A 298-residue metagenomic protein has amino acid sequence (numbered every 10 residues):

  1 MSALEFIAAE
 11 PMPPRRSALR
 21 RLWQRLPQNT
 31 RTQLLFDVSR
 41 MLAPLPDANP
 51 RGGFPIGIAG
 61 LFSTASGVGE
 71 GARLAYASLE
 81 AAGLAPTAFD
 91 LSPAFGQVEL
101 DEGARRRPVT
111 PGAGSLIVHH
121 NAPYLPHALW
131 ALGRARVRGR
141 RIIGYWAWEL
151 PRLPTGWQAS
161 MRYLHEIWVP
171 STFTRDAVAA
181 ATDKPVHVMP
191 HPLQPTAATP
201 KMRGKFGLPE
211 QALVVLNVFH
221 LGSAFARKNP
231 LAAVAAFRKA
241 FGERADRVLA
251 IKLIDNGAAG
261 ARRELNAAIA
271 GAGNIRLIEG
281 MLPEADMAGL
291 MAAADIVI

Functional and structural regions predicted by a protein language model:
S2-H120: N-terminal pre-catalytic "stem/leader" segment of glycosyltransferase-like enzymes
L42-A43, G57-A59, A77, D90-V178 (+1 more regions): Extended catalytic core of nucleotide-activated donor transferases of GT-like folds
V68, P126-W130, P154-T155, V178-A180 (+3 more regions): Short glycine-/acidic-enriched loop or helix-start segments at secondary-structure transitions that form or flank
E70-S78, P86, P195-A293: Conserved catalytic-core segment of nucleotide-activated headgroup transferases in glycan assembly
F89, M189, I278: Hydrophobic residues at beta-strand termini and immediately following loops that shape nucleotide-binding pockets
R138, Y163-L164, K184-P185, A270-L277: A short helix-to-beta-strand connector/capping loop
H165-D176, D183-A198: Donor nucleotide-sugar binding/catalytic pocket of nucleotide-sugar-dependent glycosyltransferases
V297-I298: A short hydrophobic beta-strand element within the catalytic core of glycosyltransferases that build diverse glycans
